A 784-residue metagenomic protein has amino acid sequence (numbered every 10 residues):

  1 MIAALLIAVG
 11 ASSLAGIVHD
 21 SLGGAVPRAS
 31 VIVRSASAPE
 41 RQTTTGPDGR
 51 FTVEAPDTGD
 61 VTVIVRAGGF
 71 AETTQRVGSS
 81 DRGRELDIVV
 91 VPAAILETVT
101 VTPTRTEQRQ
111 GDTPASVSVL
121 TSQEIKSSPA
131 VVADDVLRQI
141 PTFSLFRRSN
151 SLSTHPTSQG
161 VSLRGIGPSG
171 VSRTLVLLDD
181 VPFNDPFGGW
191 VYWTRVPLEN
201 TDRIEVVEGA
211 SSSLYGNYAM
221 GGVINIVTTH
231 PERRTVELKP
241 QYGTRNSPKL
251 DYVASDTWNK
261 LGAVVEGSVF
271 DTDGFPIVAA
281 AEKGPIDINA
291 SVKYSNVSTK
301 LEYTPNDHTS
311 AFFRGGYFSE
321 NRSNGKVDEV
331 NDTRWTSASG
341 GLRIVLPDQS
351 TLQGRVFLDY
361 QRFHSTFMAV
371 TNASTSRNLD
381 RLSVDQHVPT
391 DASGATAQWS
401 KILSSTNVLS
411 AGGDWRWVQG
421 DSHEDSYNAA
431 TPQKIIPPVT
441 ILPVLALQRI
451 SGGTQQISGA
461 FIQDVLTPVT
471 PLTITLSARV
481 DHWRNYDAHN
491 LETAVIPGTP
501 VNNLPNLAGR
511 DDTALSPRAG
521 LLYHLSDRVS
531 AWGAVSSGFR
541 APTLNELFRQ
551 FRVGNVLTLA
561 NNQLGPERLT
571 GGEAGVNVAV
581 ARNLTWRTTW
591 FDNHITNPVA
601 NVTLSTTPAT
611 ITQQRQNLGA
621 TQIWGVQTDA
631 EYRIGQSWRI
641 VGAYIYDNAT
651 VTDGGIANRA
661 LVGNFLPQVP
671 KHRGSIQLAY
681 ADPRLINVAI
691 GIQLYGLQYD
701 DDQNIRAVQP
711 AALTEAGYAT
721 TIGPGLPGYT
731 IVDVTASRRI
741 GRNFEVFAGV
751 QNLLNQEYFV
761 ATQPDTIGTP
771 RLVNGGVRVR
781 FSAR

Functional and structural regions predicted by a protein language model:
H19-L22, S30-A36, R66-F70, S80-S127 (+2 more regions): Short, acidic, small-residue-rich periplasmic hinge/interaction motif at the N-terminus of Gram-negative outer-membrane
T98, L352-F367, H524, S530-S536 (+7 more regions): Membrane-embedded beta-barrel scaffold of Gram-negative outer-membrane proteins
V117, D134-D185: Extracytoplasmic beta-strand/coil segments of soluble accessory domains associated with Gram-negative outer-membrane
V181-E208: Short acidic/polar hinge/loop motifs at secondary-structure boundaries that mediate gating or recognition
S212-S213, N225, R233-R234, Q241 (+1 more regions): Periplasmic-side early beta-strands and strand-to-turn transitions of outer-membrane beta-barrels
T272-V278, I288-Y294, H308-Q353, Y360-T390: Flexible loop and strand-edge segments within Gram-negative outer membrane beta-barrel domains
N306, F357, S404-S410, D414 (+2 more regions): Structural signature of Gram-negative outer-membrane beta-barrels, strongest in the C-terminal barrel of TonB-dependent
T467, P471-I474, R587-I595, T612-N704 (+1 more regions): Gram-negative outer-membrane beta-barrel transporters
